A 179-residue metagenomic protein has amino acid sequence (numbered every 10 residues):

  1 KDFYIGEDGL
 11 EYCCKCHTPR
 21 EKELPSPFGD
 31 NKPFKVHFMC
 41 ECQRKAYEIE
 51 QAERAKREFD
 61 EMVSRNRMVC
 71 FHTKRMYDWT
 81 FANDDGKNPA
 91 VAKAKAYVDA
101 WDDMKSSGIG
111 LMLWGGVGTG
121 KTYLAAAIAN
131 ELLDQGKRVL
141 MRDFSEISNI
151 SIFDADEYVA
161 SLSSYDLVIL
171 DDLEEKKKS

Functional and structural regions predicted by a protein language model:
K1-N88: A short, basic N-terminal segment
D78-M104: N-terminal pre-Walker A segment at the start of P-loop NTPase domains
D84, A125, D143, D171: Conserved RecA-like P-loop NTPase ATPase core
D103-K105, D134, A160-S163: Conserved catalytic network of the ASCE P-loop NTPase/AAA+ motor domain
S106-A125: Walker A/P-loop nucleotide-binding motif
N130-M141: Post-Walker A helix-loop "phosphate-sensing" segment adjacent to the P-loop in P-loop NTPases
M141-N149: A short hydrophobic beta-strand->loop->alpha-helix junction that borders the nucleotide-binding pocket of P-loop NTPases
I152-S179: Conserved nucleotide-sensing/catalytic segment adjacent to the nucleotide-binding pocket in NTP-handling enzymes
